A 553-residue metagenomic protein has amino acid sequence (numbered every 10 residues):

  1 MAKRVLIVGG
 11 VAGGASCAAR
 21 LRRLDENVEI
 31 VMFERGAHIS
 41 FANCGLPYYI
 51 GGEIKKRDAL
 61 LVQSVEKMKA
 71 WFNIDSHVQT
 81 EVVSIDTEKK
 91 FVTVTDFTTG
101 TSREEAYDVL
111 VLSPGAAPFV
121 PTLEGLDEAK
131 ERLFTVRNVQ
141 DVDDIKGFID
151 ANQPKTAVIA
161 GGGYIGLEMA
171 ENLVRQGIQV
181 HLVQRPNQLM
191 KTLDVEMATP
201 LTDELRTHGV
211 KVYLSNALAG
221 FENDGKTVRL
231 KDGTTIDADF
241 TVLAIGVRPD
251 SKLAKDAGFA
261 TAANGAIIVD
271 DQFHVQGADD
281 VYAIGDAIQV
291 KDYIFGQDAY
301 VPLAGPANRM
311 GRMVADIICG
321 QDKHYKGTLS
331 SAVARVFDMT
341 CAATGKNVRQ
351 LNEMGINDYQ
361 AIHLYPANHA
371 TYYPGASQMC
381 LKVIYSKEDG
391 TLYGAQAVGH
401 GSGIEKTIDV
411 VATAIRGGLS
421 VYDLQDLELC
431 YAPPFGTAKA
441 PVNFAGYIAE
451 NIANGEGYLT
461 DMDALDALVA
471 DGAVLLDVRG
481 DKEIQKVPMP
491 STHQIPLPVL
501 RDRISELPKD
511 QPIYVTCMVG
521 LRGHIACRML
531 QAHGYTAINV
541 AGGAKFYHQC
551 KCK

Functional and structural regions predicted by a protein language model:
A2-Q79, Y164, A170-L193, S331 (+2 more regions): Beta1-alpha1 glycine-rich phosphate/pyrophosphate-binding loop at the start of Rossmann-like nucleotide-binding domains
A2-R4, G10, R23, A287-G401 (+3 more regions): Mid-to-C-terminal Rossmann-like scaffold of FAD/NAD(P)H-dependent oxidoreductases
I7, M32, T135, V158-A160 (+1 more regions): Hydrophobic Val/Ile/Leu positions in short beta-strands of Rossmann-like dinucleotide-binding domains
N27-E29, H77-T98, E105, V174-D271: A Rossmann-like FAD-binding core segment of flavoenzymes
L61, T156-A160, Y164-G220, V301-A307 (+3 more regions): Rossmann-like dinucleotide-binding cores of NAD(P)H-dependent redox enzymes
L112-Q176, K211-V212, V269-D271, I495-L497 (+2 more regions): Glycine-rich dinucleotide-binding loop and its adjacent helix/turn
A129-N152, D224-R229, T234-M313, V410 (+1 more regions): FAD-site-proximal beta/loop scaffold in flavoenzymes
Y422-P433, T437-V474, D481-P512, M518-K553: Rhodanese-like catalytic fold shared by cysteine-dependent sulfurtransferases and DSP/PTP-type phosphatases
